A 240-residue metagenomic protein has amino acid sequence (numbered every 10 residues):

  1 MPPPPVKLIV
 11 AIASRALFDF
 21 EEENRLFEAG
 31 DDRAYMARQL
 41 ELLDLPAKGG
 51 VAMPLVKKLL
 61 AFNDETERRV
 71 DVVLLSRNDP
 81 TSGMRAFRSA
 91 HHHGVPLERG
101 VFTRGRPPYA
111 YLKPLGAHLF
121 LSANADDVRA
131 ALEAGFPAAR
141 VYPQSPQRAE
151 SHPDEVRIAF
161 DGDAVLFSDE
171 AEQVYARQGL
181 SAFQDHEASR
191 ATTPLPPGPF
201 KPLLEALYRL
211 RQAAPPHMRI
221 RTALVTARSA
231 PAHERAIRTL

Functional and structural regions predicted by a protein language model:
P2-R106, H152, D161-L240: Alpha-helical substrate-recognition element adjacent to the catalytic core
V10, F120, I158: Receiver (REC) domain switch-region micro-motif
L17-F20, H92-H93, P108-A149, L166 (+1 more regions): Hydrophobic, ordered structural segments
E98, H118, V156: Conserved acidic residues
R140-P143, I158, S181-F183: A signal for specific C-terminal beta-sheet/loop modules enriched in small/flexible residues with GP/PG/PP motifs
A149-E155: Low-complexity, Pro/Ser/Thr- and charge-rich linker/hinge segments at domain boundaries
